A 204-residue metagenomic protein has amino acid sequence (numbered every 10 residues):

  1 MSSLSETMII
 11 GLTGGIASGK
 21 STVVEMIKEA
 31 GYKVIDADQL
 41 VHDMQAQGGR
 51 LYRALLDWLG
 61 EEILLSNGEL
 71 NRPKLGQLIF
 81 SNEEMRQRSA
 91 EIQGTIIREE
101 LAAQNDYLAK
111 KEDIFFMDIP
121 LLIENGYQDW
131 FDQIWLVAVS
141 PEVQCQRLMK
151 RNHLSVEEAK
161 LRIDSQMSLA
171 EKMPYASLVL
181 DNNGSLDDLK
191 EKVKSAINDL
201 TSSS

Functional and structural regions predicted by a protein language model:
S2-Y32, A37-Q39: Walker A (P-loop) phosphate-binding motif
L4-E6, N198-S204: Generic C-terminal helix-cap and adjacent flexible tail
A30, Y52, L56, P141-Q146 (+2 more regions): An amphipathic alpha-helix signature
K33, Q39, Q133, S177-L178: Well-ordered beta-strand positions
H42-D113: ATP-dependent small-molecule kinase phosphotransfer cores that center on conserved nucleotide phosphate-binding segments
S89, F116, L180: Residue-level signature of catalytic and energy-coupling elements of molecular machines, predominantly ATP/GTP-dependent
E100-L101, L108, D129-W130, K150 (+1 more regions): Small-molecule kinase domains that catalyze NTP-dependent phosphoryl transfer to phosphate-bearing small molecules
A102-K110, I114-R151: ATP-dependent NMP and nucleoside kinases share a basic, alpha-helical "lid"
